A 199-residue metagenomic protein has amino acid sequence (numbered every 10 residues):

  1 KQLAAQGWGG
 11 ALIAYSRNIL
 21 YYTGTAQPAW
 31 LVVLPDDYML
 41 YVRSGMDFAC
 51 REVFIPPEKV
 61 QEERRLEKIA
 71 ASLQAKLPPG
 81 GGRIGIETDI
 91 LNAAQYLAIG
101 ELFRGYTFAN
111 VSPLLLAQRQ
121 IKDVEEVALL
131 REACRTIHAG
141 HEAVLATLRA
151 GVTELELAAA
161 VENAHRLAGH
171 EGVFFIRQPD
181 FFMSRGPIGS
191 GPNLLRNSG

Functional and structural regions predicted by a protein language model:
K1-A75, R135, V173-D180, I188-R196: N-terminal accessory/capping or targeting/presequence segment of soluble
K68-L194: Flexible, acidic/His-enriched mid-domain "rim/lid" segments that flank
G199: Acidic/His- and Gly-rich active-site-bordering loop/insert found across diverse amide/peptide-bond hydrolases
